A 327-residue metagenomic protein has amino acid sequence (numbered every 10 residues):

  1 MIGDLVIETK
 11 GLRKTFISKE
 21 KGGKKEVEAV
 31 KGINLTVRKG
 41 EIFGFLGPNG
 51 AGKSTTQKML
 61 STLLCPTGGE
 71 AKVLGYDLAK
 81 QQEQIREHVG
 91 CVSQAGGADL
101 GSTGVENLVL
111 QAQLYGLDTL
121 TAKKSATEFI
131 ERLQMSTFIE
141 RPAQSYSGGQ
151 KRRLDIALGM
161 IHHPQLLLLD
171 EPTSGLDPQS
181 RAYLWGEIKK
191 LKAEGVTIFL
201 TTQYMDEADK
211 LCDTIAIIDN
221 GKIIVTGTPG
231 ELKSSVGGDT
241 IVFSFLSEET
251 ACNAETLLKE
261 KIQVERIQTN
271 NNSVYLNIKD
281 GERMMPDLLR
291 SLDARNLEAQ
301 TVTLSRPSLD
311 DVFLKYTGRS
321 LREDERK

Functional and structural regions predicted by a protein language model:
L12, V109, Q113, L120-F138: Conserved ABC ATPase "signature" region
P142-Y146: Conserved ABC ATPase signature
H163: Conserved catalytic motifs of ABC-family nucleotide-binding domains
L167-D170: Catalytic Walker B motif of ABC-type/P-loop ATPase nucleotide-binding domains
G186-K279: ABC transporter nucleotide-binding domain
